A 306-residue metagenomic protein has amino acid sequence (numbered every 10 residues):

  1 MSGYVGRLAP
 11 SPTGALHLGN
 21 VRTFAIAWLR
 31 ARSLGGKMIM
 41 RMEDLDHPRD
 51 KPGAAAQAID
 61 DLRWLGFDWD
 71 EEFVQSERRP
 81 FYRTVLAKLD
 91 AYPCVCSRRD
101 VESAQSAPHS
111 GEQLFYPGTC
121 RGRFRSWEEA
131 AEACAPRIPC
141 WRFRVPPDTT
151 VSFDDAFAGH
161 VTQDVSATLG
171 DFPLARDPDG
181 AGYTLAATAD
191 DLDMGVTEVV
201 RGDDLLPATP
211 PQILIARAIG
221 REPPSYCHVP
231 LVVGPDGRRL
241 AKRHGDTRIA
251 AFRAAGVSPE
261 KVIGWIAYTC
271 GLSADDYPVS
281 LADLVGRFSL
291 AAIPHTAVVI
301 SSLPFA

Functional and structural regions predicted by a protein language model:
M1-A15, S33, M38, L65 (+4 more regions): Non-catalytic terminal extensions that flank enzyme cores
M1-E112, D203-D204, A208-R221: N-terminal Rossmann-like or analogous alpha/beta NTP/dinucleotide-binding catalytic cores that position adenine
D46-A56, G234-R238, G286-P294: Short, mixed-charge aromatic SLiMs
A54, V85, A208-P211, G245 (+2 more regions): Alpha-helical structural motif
A55, R79, R98-V101, Q113 (+4 more regions): Alpha-helix initiation and N-capping motif
Q57-F67, A87-P93, G111-C120, G245-A251 (+2 more regions): Short, structured secondary-structure boundary patches
D70-E71, P223-Y226, S273-V279: Short, surface-exposed acidic
D100-A241, R248-R253, S302-A306: Active-site cores that bind ATP or allylic diphosphates and position pyrophosphate for catalysis
